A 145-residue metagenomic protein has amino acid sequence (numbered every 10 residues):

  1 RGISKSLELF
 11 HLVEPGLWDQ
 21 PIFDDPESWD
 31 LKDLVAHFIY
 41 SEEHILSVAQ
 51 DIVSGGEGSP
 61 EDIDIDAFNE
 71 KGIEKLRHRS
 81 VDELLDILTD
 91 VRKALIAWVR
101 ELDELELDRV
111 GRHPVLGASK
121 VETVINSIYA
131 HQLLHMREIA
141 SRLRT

Functional and structural regions predicted by a protein language model:
G2, N69-D108: Acidic/histidine-rich alpha-helical segments that form the ligand environment of transition-metal centers
G2-P21: N-terminal first-folded block
I3, L31, L84-L88, I125-I128: Hydrophobic packing residues in well-ordered alpha-helices of helical domains and bundles
L12, H37-F38, W98-E101: Conserved catalytic core of Hanks-type protein kinase domains
D19-A67, I96, D108-T145: Short, contiguous alpha-helical
